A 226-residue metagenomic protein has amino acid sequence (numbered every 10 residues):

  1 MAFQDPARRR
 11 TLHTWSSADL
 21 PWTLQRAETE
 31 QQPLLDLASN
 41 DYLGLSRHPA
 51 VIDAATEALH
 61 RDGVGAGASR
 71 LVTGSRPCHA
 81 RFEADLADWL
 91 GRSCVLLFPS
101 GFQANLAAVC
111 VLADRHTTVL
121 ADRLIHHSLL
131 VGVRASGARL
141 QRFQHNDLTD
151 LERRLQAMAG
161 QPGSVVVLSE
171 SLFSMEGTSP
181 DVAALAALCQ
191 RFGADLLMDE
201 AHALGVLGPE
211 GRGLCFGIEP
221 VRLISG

Functional and structural regions predicted by a protein language model:
A2-V64, A194: N-terminal "arm"/small-domain region of PLP-dependent enzymes with the aminotransferase-like
D41, Q141, H145-M198: Active-site phosphate-binding strand-loop segment of PLP-dependent enzymes
I52-S100: Conserved N-terminal alpha-helix of the aminotransferase class I/II PLP-enzyme fold
P99-S100, L120-G137: Substrate-binding/gating loop at the entrance of the active-site cleft, primarily in PLP-dependent aminotransferase-like
A108-H127, L148: Conserved PLP-anchoring active-site segment centered on the Schiff-base-forming lysine
R115, A135-G137, F192, E219-P220: Short, structured coil segments at secondary-structure junctions
G193, R212-G226: Conserved active-site segment immediately N-terminal to the catalytic lysine that forms the internal aldimine
